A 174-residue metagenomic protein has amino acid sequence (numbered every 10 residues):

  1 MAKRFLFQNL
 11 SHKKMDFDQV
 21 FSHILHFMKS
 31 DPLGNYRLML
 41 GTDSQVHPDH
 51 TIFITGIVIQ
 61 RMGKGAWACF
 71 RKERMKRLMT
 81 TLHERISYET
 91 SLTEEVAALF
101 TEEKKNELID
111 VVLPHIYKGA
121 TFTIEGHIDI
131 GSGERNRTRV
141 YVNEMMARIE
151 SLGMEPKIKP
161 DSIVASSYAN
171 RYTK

Functional and structural regions predicted by a protein language model:
M1-A2, R148-S151, T173: Nucleotide/phosphate-binding catalytic cleft detector across ATP-hydrolyzing and phosphate-transferring enzymes
M1-G41, Q45-V46: Basic, amphipathic N-terminal segments that precede the first structured/catalytic domain
G41, H47-R71: Acidic, metal-ligating active-site segments
D49-F53, E134-Y141, Y168-N170: A short acidic (Asp/Glu
M75-V111: Acidic helix/loop or adjacent segment enriched in Glu/Asp that either coordinates divalent metal
K118: Catalytic core of tubulin tyrosine ligase-like
F122-S162: Short, low-complexity, polybasic intrinsically disordered segments
K157, D161-K174: C-terminal functional segments of enzyme domains
